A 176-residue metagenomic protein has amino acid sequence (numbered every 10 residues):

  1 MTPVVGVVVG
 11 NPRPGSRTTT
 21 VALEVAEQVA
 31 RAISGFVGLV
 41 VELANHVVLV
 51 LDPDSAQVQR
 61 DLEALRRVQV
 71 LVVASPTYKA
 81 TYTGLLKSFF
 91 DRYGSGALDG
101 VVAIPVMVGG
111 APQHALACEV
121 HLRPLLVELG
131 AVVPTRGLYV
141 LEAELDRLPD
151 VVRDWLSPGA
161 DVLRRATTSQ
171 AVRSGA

Functional and structural regions predicted by a protein language model:
M1-D91, S157-A160, R164, Q170-A176: N-terminal beta1-alpha1-beta2 submodule of the flavodoxin-like/Rossmannoid cofactor-binding fold
S16-T18, I104-V106, G110-E119: Rossmann-like NAD(P)(H) cofactor-binding subdomain of soluble oxidoreductases
L39-V48, V127-D146: Mobile beta-alpha loop/short-helix "lid" or hinge segments that flank ligand
S88-F90, A117, L122: Conserved catalytic-core segment of NTP-binding enzymes
R92-M107, E128-Y139: Short, acidic/small-residue loops that bind anionic groups at enzyme active sites
P112-Q113, L125, L129: Mid-bilayer segments of alpha-helical transmembrane spans in multi-pass integral membrane proteins that mediate
V133-A176: Glycine-rich phosphate/pyrophosphate-binding loop and the adjoining helix
